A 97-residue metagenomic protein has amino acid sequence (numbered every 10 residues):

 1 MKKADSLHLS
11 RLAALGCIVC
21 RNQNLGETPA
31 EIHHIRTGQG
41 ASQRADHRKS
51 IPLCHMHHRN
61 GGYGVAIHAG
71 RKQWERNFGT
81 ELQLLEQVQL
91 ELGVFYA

Functional and structural regions predicted by a protein language model:
K2-H33: Short cysteine-rich loop/turn motifs with clustered Cys
R21, H55-H58: Cys/His-coordinated zinc-binding microdomains
L25-G26, T37-G38, H58-N60: Short, charged/polar surface micro-motifs in flexible loops or helix N-caps
E31, R36-P52: Conserved, aromatic- and glycine-enriched, well-ordered alpha/beta core segments that occur as contiguous structural
A41-R48, R59-A97: Polybasic, low-complexity binding patches
